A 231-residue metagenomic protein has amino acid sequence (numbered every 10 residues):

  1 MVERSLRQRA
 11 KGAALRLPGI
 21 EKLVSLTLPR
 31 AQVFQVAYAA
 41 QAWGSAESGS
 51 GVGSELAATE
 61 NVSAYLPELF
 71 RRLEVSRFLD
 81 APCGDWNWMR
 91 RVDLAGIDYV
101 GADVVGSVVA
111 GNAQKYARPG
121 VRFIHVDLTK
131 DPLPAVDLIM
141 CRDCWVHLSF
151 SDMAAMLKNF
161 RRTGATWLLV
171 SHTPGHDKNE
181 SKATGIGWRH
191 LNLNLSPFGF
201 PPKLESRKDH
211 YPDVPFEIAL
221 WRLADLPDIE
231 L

Functional and structural regions predicted by a protein language model:
V2-R77, P82-A135, L148-L231: Class I (Rossmann-like) S-adenosyl-L-methionine-dependent methyltransferase catalytic domain, capturing the SAM-binding
M140: A conserved beta-strand element that flanks and buttresses the S-adenosyl-L-methionine
C144: Hydrophobic adenine-recognition pocket in adenosine-nucleotide-binding enzymes
